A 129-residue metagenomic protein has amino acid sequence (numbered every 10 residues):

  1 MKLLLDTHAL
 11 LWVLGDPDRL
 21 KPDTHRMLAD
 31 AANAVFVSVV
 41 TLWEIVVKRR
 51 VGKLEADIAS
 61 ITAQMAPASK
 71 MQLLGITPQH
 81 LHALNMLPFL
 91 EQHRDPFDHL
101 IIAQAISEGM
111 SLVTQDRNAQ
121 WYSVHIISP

Functional and structural regions predicted by a protein language model:
M1-V37, V51-Q64, E108, R117-W121: Short, well-structured N-terminal submotif of metal-dependent ribonuclease cores
A9, T41, H80, I101 (+1 more regions): Alpha-helix capping/helix-boundary segments
D16-P17, K48, L87, H125: Residue-level signal for well-ordered alpha-helical positions
N33, M71, V124: Short, conserved active-site loop motifs that form the nucleotide-linked donor/cofactor pocket
V37-S38, I76: Short glycine/serine/threonine-enriched helix-capping/active-site loop that flanks the nucleotide-sugar donor pocket
I45: Phosphate/NTP-binding elements of NTP-utilizing enzymes
D57, A68-Q115, I127-P129: Active-site neighborhoods of divalent-metal-dependent phosphate/nucleic-acid chemistry enzymes
